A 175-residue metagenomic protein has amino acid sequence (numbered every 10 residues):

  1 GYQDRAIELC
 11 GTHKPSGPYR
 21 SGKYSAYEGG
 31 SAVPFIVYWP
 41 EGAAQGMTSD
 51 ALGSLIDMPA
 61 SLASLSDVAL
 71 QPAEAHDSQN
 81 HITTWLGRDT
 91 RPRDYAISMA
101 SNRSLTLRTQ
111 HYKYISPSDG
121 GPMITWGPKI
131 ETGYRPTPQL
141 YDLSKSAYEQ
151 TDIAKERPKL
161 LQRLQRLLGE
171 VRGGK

Functional and structural regions predicted by a protein language model:
Q3-E28, A43-M47, A51, I56-Q139 (+2 more regions): C-terminal cap/loop subdomain of S1 sulfatases and analogous C-terminal strand-loop tails that border
A32-V33: Catalytic cores of eukaryotic secretory-pathway lumenal/extracellular enzymes that build and remodel glycoconjugates
I36-Y38: Short beta-strand-to-turn element immediately C-terminal to the catalytic PLP-Schiff-base lysine in fold type I
S61, E149-D152: A general alpha-helix detector
S146: Intrinsically disordered, low-complexity polar regions and short flexible loop motifs
T151-K159: Active-site-proximal N-terminal segment of extracellular/periplasmic enzymes that hydrolyze or transfer
L161-L168: Short amphipathic alpha-helical coiled-coil/interface segments
L168-K175: Bilobed periplasmic-binding protein-like "clamshell/Venus-flytrap" ligand-binding domains
